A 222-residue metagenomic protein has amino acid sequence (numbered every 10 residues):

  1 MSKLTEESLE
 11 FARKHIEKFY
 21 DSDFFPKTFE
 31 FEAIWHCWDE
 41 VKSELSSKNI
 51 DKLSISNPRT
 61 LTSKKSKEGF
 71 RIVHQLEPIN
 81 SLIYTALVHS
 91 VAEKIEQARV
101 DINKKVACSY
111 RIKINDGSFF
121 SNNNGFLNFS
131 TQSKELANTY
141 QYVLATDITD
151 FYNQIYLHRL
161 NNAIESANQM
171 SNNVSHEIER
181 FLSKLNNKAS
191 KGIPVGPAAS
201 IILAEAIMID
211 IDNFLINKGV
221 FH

Functional and structural regions predicted by a protein language model:
M1-G69: Non-catalytic, polymerase-adjacent accessory regions of viral genome-replication enzymes
L9, W38-K42, Y84, L157 (+1 more regions): Alpha-helix initiation and N-capping motif
D23-K27, S56-T85, I102-I114, K184-E205: Short, conserved non-catalytic motifs in the polymerase core
L45-K52, S90-V91, I95, I164-N168 (+1 more regions): Hydrophobic, Leu/Ile/Phe/Ala-enriched alpha-helical segments that form helix-helix packing faces
S54-P58, Q97-D101, N172-H176, G219: Short, flexible active-site-proximal loops enriched in glycine and acidic residues
S81-E93, R180: Short, hydrophobic/amphipathic alpha-helical patches that form generic packing surfaces within helical domains
V88-V143, N153: Active-site-proximal segment of RNA-dependent polymerases
F126-H222: Conserved polymerase palm-domain catalytic core
